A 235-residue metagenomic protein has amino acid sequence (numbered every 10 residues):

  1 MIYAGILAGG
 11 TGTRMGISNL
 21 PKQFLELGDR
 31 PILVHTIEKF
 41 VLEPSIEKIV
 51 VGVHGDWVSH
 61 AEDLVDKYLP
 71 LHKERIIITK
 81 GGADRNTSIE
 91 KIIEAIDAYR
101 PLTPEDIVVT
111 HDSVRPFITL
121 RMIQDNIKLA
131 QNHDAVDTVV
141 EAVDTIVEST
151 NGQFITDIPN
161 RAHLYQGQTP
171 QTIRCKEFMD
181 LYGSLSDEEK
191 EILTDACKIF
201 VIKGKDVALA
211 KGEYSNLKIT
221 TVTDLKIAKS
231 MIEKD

Functional and structural regions predicted by a protein language model:
M1-S59: N-terminal glycine-rich phosphate-binding loop and ensuing alpha1 helix
G5-G9, G52, H111, T138-E141 (+1 more regions): Short beta-strand segments
I6, L33, I92, D112 (+3 more regions): Residue-level signal for inorganic ion chemistry
E26, F117, T172, K218-I219: Short aromatic/basic micro-patch
V34-E105, L185-E188: Conserved N-terminal catalytic core of the sugar/cofactor nucleotidyltransferase
P104, F117-A210: Conserved core of the sugar-phosphate nucleotidyltransferase
V108: Short aromatic/hydrophobic "clamp" motif used to bind/position activated sugar donors
N216-D235: Hydrophobic helical membrane-anchoring modules
